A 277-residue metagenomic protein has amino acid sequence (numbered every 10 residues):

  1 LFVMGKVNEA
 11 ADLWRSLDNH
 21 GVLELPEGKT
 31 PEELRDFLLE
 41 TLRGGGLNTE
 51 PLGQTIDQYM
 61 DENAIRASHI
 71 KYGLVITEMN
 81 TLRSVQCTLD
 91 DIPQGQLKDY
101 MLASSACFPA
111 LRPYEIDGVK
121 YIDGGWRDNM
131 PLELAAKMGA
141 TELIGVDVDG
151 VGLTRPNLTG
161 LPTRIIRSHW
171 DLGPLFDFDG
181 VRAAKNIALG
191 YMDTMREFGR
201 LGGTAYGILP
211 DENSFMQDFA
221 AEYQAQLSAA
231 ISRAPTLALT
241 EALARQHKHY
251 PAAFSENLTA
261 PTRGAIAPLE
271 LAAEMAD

Functional and structural regions predicted by a protein language model:
F2-D277: Patatin-like phospholipase
